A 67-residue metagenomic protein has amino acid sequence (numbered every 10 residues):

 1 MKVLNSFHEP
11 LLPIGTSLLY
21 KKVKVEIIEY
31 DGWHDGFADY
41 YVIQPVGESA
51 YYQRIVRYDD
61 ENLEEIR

Functional and structural regions predicted by a protein language model:
M1, V25, L63-E64: Short glycine-aromatic motifs
M1-I14: Mixed-charge, Lys/Arg-rich low-complexity intrinsically disordered regions
K21-V23, V46: Short strand-coil-strand connectors
V23-G32: Short beta-strand-centered aromatic/proline hotspots
D35-G36, Y51: A cross-taxa feature marking solvent-exposed loop/turn segments within ectodomains of secreted and single-pass membrane
F37-Y41: Short aromatic-glycine-enriched beta-strand elements
E48-R67: Intrinsically disordered, low-complexity, charged/polar segments
